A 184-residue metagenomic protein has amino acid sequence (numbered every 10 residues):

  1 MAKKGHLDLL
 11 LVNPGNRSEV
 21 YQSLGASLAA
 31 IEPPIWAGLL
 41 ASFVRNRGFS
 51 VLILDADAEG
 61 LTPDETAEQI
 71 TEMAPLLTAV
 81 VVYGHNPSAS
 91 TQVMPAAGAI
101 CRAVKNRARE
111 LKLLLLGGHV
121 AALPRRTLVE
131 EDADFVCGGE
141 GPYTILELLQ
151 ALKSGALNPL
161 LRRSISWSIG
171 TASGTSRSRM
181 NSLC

Functional and structural regions predicted by a protein language model:
A2-H6, G15-G25, L160-C184: N-terminal [4Fe-4S]-dependent radical SAM core
D8-L10: Conserved beta-strand elements of the Class I
V12-N16, V81-Y83: Short loop/turn segments at strand-loop or loop-helix junctions that form parts of catalytic or ligand-binding pockets
L24-S27, Y83: Glycine- and acidic
L28-P33: A short acidic, glycine-rich active-site loop that binds or catalyzes chemistry on phosphate/adenosine moieties
W36, L40-N181: Glycine-rich beta-alpha loop elements in corrinoid/cobalamin-binding modules across cobalamin-dependent enzymes
